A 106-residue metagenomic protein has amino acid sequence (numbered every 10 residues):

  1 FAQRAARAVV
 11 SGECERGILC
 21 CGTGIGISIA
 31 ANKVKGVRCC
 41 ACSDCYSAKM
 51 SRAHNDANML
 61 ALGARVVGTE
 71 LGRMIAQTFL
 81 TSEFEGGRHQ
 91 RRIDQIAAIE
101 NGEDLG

Functional and structural regions predicted by a protein language model:
F1-R16: Short alpha-helical segments enriched in small residues
A5, I27-A30, A76: Buried hydrophobic packing segments
L19-R65: Mid-chain, well-packed structural core segment of small domains
C45-G106: C-terminal binding/interaction regions
